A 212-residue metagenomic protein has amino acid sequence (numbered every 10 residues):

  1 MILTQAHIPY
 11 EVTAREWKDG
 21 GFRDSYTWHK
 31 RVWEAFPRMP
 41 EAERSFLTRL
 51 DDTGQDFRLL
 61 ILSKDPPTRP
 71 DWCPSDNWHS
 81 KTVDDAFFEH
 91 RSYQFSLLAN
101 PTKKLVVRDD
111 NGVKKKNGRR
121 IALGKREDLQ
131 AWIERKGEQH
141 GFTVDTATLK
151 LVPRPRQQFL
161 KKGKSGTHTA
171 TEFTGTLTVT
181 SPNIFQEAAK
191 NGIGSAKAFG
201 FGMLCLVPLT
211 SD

Functional and structural regions predicted by a protein language model:
M1-D212: RNA-interacting cores
